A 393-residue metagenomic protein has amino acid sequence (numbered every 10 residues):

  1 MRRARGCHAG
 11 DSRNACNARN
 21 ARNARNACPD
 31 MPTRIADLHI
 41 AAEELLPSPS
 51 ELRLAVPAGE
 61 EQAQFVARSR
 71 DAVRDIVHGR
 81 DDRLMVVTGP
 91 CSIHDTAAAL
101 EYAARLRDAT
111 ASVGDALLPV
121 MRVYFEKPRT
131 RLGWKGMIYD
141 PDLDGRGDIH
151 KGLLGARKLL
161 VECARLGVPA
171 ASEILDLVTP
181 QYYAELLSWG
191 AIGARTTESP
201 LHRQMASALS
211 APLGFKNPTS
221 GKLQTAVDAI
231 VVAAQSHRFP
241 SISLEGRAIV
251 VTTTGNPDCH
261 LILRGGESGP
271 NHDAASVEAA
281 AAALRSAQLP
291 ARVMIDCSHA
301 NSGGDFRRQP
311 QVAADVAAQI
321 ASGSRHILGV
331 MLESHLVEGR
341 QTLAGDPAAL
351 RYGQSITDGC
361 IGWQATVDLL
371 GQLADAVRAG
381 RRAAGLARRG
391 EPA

Functional and structural regions predicted by a protein language model:
H8-P29: Compositionally biased, intrinsically disordered low-complexity segments enriched for polar/charged residues
P32-D37, A103, A116-H272, S276-V277 (+9 more regions): Active-site-facing alpha/beta catalytic cores
L38-V77: N- or domain-start disorder-to-order transition segments that initiate the globular core
S48-P57, T253-E267, L350, Q354: Gly-rich Lys/Arg/Thr-decorated short loops/hinges at beta-loop-alpha junctions or inter-strand turns that position
M85-A98, D358: Conserved phosphate/anionic-ligand binding catalytic regions in large, soluble enzymes, centered on
G89, I295, G362: Conserved, mostly hydrophobic/aromatic
H335-R382: Internal helix-turn-beta structural module
